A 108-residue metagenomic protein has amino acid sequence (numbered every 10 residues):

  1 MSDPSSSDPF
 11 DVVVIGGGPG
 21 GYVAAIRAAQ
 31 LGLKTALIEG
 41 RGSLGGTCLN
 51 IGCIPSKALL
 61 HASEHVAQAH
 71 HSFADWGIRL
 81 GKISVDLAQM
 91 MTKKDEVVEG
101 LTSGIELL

Functional and structural regions predicted by a protein language model:
S2-P4, P9, R27-L33, E39-L108: Glycine-rich flavin
I15-G16, E96: Residue-level marker of alpha-helix boundaries and capping positions
G16-P19, G42: Glycine-rich Rossmann-fold phosphate-binding loop(s) that bind the pyrophosphate of adenine dinucleotide cofactors
G20-A24: Short glycine/serine/threonine-rich phosphate/pyrophosphate-binding segments that cradle anionic phosphate groups
